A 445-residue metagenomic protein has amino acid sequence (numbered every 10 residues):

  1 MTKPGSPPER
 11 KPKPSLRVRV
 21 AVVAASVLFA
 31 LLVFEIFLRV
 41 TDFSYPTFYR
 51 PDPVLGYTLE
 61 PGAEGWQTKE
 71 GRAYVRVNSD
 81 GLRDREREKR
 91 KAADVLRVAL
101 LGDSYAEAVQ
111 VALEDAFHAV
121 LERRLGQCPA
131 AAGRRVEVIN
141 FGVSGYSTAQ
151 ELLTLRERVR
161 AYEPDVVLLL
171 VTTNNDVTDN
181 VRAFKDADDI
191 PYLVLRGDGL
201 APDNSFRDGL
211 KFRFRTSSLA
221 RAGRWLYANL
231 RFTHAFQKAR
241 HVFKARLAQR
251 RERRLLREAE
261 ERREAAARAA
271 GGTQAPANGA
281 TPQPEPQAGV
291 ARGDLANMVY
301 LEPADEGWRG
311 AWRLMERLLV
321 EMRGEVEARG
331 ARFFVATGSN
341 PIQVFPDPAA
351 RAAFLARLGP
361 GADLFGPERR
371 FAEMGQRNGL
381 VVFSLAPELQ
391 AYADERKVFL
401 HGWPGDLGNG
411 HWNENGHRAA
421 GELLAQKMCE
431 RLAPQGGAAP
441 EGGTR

Functional and structural regions predicted by a protein language model:
M1-R97, A112, A161-D165, T178-V181 (+3 more regions): N-terminal secretory targeting modules
P14, D115, T172-L380, L385-E395: Serine-dependent acyl-ester chemistry module
V33, P404-R445: Histidine-centered active-site loop/cap adjacent to the catalytic His in serine esterases/O-acetyl transfer systems
F34-L38, D42, E122, A425 (+1 more regions): Membrane-water interface at transmembrane helix exits
E35, D103, E151, V167 (+4 more regions): Generic structural signal for small/hydrophobic residues in well-ordered secondary structure, especially within
T41-A132, E252-N297, R369-F371, L389-L407: Membrane/wall-proximal cationic-aromatic binding patches
R72-R76, E88, A92-A93, R97-A99 (+3 more regions): Conserved SGNH/GDSL esterase-like catalytic core that processes O-acyl groups on lipids and polysaccharides
H118, E122, L152-R156, E316-L319 (+3 more regions): Extracytoplasmic/secreted envelope proteins and their assembly/folding machinery, especially bacterial periplasmic
